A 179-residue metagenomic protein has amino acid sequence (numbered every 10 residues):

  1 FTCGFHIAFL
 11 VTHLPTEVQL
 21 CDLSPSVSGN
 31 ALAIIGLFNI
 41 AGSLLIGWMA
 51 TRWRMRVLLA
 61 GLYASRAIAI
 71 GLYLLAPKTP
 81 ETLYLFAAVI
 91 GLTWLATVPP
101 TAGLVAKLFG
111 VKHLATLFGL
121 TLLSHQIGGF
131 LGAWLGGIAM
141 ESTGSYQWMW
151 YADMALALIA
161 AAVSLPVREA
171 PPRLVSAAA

Functional and structural regions predicted by a protein language model:
F1-S43, G132: Extracytoplasmic gate region of multi-pass secondary transporters
T2, I34, F38, S65 (+4 more regions): Small/hydrophobic positions within alpha-helical transmembrane segments of multi-pass membrane transporters
V18-Q19, M49-A50, L135-G144: Interfacial helix-cap and linker-helix signal at transmembrane-aqueous boundaries of multi-pass secondary transporters
L23-L32, T79, L83, L114 (+1 more regions): Juxtamembrane helix-start elements in MFS-like secondary transporters
A33-N39, L45-W48, R52-L104: C-terminal transmembrane helical hairpin of 12-TM major facilitator-type secondary transporters
V105-L114, G144: Paired intracellular helix-loop junctions of major facilitator superfamily
W148-P166: Symmetry-related core transmembrane helices of the 12-TM Major Facilitator Superfamily/SLC fold
V167-A179: Intrinsic disorder in cytosolic terminal tails and internal cytosolic loops of multi-pass membrane transporters
